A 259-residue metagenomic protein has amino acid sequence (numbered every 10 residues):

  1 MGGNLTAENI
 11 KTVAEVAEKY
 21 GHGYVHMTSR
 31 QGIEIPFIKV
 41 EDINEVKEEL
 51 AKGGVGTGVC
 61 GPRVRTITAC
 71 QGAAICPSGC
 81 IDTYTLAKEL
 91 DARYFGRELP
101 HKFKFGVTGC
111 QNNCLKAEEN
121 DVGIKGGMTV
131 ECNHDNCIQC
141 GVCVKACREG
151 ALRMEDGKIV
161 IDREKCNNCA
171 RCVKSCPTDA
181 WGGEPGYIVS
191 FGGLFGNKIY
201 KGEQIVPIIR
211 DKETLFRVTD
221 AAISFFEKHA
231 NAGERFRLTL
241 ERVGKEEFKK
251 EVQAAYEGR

Functional and structural regions predicted by a protein language model:
M1-L5, I38, I75-T83, P207-T214 (+3 more regions): Catalytic cores of large soluble enzymes that bind and process phosphate-bearing ligands
M1-V142, A146, E164-K165: Small-residue-enriched alpha-helical segments and adjacent helix-cap loops that form tight helix-helix packing
H22-S29, C60-G61, P100-F103, E155 (+2 more regions): Flexible, glycine/charged-enriched surface loops at secondary-structure junctions
G123-G127, V189-F191, F195: A domain-level signal for the structural core that forms small-molecule/cofactor-binding pockets and catalytic centers
T129, V142, G150, D156-I159 (+4 more regions): A structural-propensity feature for long, helix-poor, extended segments
V142-V160, N167, R171-I188: Iron-sulfur cluster-binding cysteine motifs and their immediate structural context in ferredoxin-like electron-transfer
G186, G193-A230: A hydrophobic, small-residue-rich beta->alpha segment in the mid-to-C-terminal subdomain of diverse proteins
K249-Q253: Long C-terminal interaction/binding lobes of large macromolecular proteins
